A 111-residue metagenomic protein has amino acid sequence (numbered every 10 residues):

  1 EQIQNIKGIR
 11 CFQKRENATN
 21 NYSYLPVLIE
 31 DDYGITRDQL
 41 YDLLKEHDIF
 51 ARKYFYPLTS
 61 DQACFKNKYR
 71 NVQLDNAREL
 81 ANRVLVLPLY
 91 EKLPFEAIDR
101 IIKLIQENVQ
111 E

Functional and structural regions predicted by a protein language model:
E1-E111: PLP-dependent aminotransferase class I/II
